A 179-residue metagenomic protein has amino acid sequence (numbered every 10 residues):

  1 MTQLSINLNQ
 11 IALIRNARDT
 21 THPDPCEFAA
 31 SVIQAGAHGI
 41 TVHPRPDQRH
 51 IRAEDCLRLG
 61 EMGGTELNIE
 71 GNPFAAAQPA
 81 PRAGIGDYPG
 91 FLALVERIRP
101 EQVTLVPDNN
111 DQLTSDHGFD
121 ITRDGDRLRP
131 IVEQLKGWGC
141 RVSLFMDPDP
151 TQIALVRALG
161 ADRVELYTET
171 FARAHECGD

Functional and structural regions predicted by a protein language model:
M1-A75, P79-D87, E96-I98, L155-A158: Conserved N-terminal beta1-alpha1 strand-loop-helix module at the mouth
M1-R18, L113-H117, L128-R129, E133-G137: N-terminal small/glycine-rich loop or linker at the start of catalytic domains across soluble metabolic enzymes
Q3-S5, G39-T41, E66-N68, Q102-T104 (+2 more regions): Structural preference for beta-strand elements that scaffold enzyme active sites
I11, P44-D47, N72, P107-N110 (+2 more regions): Short, ordered loop/turn segments at secondary-structure junctions
N16-R18, Q112-G125, E169-D179: Glycine-rich tight-turn/loop motif centered on a GG-T
R49-F74, I121-S143, D179: Alpha-helix-loop-beta-strand connector modules within alpha/beta enzyme cores
G90, E96-N109: Ordered, amphipathic secondary-structure segments that act as subunit-interaction surfaces in large macromolecular
R141-D179: Histidine/lysine/aspartate-rich catalytic loop segments that bind and position anionic ligands
